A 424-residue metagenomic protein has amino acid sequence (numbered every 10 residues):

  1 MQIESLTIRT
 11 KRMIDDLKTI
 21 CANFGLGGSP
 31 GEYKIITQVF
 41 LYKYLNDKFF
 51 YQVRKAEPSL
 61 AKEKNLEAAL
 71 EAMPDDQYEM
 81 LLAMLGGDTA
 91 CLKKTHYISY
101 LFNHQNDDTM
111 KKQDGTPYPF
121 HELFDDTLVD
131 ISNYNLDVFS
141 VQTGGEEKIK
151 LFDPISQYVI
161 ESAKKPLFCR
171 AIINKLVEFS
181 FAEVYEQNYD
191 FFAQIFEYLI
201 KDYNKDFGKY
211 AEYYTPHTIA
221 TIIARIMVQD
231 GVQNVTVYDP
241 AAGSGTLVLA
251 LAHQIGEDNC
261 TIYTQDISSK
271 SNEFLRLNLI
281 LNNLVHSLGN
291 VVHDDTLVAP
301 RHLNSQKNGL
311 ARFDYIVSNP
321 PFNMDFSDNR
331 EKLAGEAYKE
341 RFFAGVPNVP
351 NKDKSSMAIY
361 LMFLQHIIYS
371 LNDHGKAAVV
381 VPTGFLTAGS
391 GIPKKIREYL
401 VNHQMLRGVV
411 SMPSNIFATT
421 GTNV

Functional and structural regions predicted by a protein language model:
M1-I222, M227, T296, S411-S414: Non-catalytic, mostly N-terminal accessory regions of nucleic-acid modification and defense proteins
I8, R12, D190, T246 (+5 more regions): Charged, alpha-helix-enriched surfaces in structured cytosolic catalytic cores of large nucleotide-utilizing machines
I20-A22, F181, K205-K209, E257-I262 (+2 more regions): Glycine- and acidic
S29-E32, I36-Q38, Y44, V349-T422: Conserved Class I SAM-dependent methyltransferase catalytic core
K43-F49, V53, Y203, G231 (+5 more regions): A generic secondary-structure signal for well-formed alpha-helical elements
K209-S318, N323-E336, V381-G384, K395-I396 (+1 more regions): Conserved S-adenosyl-L-methionine
G335-S355: Conserved catalytic motifs of ABC-family nucleotide-binding domains
